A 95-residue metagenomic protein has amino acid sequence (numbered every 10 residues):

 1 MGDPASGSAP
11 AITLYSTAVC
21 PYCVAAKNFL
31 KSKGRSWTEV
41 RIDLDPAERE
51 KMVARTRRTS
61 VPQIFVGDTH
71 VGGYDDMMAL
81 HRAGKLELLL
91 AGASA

Functional and structural regions predicted by a protein language model:
G2-S36: Local sequence-structure signature of Cys/Sec-based thiol-disulfide redox active-site neighborhoods
P21, A47, G72: Short alpha-helical
S36-R49: Thiol-based oxidoreductase modules, predominantly thioredoxin-like and allied folds used for disulfide exchange
D45, M52, D68: Positions that flank functional sites
A54-S60: Thiol/disulfide oxidoreductase modules built on the thioredoxin-like
V66-S94: Non-catalytic, surface beta->alpha helical segment in thiol-disulfide oxidoreductase systems
